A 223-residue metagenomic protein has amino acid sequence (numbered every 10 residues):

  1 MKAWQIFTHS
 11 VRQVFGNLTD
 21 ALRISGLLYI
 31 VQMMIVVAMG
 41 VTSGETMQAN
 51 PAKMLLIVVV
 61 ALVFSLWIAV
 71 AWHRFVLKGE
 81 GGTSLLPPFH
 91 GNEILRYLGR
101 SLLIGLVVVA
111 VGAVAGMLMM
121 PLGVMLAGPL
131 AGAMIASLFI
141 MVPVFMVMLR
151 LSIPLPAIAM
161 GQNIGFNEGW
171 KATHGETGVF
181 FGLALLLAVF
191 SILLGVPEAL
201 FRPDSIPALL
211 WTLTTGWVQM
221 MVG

Functional and structural regions predicted by a protein language model:
M1-G44, I140-A208, T215-G216: Nonpolar helix-loop interface/hinge motif
M1-R12, A61-M117, P121-M125, L151-G175: Membrane-interface segments at transmembrane-helix boundaries
T19-L27, K53-I57, A61, N92-V107 (+6 more regions): Alpha-helical transmembrane segments of integral membrane proteins
M34-V37, V59, L95-M146, G182-L185 (+1 more regions): Membrane-embedded alpha-helical segments of small multi-pass membrane proteins
N50-E80, A127-Q162, S205-G223: Selective recognition of hydrophobic, aromatic-rich stretches within alpha-helical transmembrane segments of polytopic
